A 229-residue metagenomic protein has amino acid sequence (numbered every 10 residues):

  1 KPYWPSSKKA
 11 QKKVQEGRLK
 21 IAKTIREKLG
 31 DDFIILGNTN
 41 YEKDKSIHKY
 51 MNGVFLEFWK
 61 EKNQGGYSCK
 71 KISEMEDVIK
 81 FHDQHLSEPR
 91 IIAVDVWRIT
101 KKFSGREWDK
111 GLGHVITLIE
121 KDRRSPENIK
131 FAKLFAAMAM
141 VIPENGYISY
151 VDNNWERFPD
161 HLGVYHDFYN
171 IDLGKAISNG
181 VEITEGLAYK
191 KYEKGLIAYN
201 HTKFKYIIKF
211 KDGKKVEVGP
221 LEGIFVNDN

Functional and structural regions predicted by a protein language model:
K1-N229: Glycan-processing catalytic domains of CAZymes
